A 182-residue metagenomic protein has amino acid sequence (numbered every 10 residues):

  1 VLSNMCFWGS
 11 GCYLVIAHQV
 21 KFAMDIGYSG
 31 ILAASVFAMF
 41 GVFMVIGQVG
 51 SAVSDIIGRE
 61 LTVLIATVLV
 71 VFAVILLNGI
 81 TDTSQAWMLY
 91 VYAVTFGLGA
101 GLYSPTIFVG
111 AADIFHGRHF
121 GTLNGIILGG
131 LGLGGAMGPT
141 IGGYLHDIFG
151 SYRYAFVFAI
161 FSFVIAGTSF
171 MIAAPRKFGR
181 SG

Functional and structural regions predicted by a protein language model:
V1-S51, G138: Extracytoplasmic gate region of multi-pass secondary transporters
C6, M88-L102: Hydrophobic core of transmembrane alpha-helices in multi-pass small-molecule transporters, especially MFS/SLC-type
G47-R59, H146-D147: Helix-to-loop junctions at the C-terminal end of transmembrane segments in multipass secondary transporters
L69-D82: C-terminal ends and interior cores of transmembrane alpha-helices in multi-pass membrane transporters/permeases
L102-F115: Intracellular juxtamembrane helix-capping segments at the cytosolic ends of symmetry-related transmembrane helices
I114-F149: A late C-terminal transmembrane helix in Major Facilitator Superfamily
Y144-S162: A membrane-interface helix-boundary motif in multi-pass transporters
I160-G182: Multi-pass alpha-helical transporter architecture, strongest for 12-TM Major Facilitator/SLC carriers used
